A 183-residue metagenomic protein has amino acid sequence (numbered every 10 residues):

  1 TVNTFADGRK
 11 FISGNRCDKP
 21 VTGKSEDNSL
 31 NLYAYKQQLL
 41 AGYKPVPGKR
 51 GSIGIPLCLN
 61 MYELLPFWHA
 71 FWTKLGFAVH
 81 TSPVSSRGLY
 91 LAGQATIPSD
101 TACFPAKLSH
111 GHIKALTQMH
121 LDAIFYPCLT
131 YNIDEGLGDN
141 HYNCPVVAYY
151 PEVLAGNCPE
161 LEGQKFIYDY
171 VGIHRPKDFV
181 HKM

Functional and structural regions predicted by a protein language model:
T1-M183: An N-terminal assembly and electron-transfer interface module characteristic of large anaerobic redox and radical
